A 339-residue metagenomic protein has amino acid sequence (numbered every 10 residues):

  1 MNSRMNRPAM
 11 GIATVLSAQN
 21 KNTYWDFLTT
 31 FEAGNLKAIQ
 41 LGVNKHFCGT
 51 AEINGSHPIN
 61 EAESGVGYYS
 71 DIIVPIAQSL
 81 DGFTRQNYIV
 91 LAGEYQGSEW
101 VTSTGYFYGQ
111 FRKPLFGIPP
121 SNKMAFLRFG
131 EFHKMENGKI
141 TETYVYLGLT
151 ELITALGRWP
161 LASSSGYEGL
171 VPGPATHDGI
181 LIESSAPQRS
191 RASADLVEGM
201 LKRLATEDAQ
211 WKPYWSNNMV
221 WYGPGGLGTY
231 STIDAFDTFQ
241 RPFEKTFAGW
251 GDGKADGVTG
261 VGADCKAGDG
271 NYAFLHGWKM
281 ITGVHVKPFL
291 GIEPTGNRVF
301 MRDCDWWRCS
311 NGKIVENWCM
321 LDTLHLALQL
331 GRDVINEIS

Functional and structural regions predicted by a protein language model:
N2-S339: C-terminal and inter-domain tail/linker signature
